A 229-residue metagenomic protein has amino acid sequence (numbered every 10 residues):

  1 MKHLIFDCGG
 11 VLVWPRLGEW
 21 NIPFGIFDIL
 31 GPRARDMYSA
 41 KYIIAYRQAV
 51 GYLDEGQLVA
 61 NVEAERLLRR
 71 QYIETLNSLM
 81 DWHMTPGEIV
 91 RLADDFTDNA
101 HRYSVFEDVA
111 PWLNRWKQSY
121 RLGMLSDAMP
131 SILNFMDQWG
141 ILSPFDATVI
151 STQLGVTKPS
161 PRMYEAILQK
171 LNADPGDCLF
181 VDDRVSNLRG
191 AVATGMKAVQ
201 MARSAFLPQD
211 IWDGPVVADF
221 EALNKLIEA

Functional and structural regions predicted by a protein language model:
M1-E107: N-terminal helical cap/lid subdomain that shapes the substrate entry/recognition surface in HAD-like hydrolases
M1-F6, W14, H83, N114 (+1 more regions): Asp-based, Mg2+/Mn2+-dependent phosphohydrolase catalytic module
I29-R33, L79, S119, Q138 (+1 more regions): Alpha-helical structural context
P86-D137, S151: Substrate-recognition element of Asp-dependent hydrolases with the DxDx(T/V) motif
